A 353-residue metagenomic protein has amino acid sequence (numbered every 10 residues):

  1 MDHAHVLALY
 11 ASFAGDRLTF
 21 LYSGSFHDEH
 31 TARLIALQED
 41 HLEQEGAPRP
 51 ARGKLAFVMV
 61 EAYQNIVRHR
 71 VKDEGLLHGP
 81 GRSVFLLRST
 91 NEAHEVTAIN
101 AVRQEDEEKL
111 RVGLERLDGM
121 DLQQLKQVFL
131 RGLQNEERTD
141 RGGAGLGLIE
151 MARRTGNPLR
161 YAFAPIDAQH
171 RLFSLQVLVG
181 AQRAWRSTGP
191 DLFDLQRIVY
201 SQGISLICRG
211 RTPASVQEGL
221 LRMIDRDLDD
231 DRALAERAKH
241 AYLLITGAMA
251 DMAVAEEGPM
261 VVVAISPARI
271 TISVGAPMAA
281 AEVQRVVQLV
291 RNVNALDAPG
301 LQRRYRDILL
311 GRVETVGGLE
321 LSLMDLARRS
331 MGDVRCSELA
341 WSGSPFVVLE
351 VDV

Functional and structural regions predicted by a protein language model:
M1-E108, G113, G343-V353: Hydrophobic, helix-prone linear segments
F13, R17-G46, L114-V128, V199-D230 (+1 more regions): Helix-loop-beta hinge of the Bergerat
A36-E61, Q134-R141, E218-A250, D307-G317: Conserved short strand/loop->alpha-helix "switch" segment adjacent to the catalytic nucleotide/phosphoryl-transfer site
R49-R88, G147, A152-R153, R232-S266 (+1 more regions): Conserved ATP-binding N-box helix of the HATPase_c
R88-G143, S266-G317: Glycine-rich/acidic phosphate-handling loop/turn and adjacent ATP-lid/helix of nucleotide-binding kinase/ATPase domains
G143, E150-R160, P165, D325-C336: Conserved glycine-/histidine-rich ATP-lid loop and adjacent helix of the Bergerat-fold HATPase_c
I166-S174, W341-V348: Glycine-rich nucleotide-binding loop
L192-A264, S273, V334: Conserved small-residue-rich
